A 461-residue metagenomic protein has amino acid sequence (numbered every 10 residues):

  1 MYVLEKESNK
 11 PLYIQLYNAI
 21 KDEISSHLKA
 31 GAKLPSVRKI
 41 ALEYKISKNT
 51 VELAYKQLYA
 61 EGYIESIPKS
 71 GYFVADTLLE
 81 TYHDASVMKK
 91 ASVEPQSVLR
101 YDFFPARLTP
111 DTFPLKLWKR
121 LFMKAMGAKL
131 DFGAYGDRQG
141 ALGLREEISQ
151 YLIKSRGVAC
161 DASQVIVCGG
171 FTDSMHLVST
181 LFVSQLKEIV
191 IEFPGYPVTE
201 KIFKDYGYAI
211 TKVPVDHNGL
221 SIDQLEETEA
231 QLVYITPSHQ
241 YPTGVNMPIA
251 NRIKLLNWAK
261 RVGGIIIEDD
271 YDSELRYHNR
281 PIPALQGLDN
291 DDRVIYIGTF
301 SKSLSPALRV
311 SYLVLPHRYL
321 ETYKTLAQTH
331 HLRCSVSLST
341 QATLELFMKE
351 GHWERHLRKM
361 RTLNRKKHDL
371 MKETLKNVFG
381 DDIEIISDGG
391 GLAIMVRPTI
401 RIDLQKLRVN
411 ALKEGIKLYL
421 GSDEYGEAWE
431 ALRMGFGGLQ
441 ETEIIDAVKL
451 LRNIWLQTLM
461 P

Functional and structural regions predicted by a protein language model:
M1-M123, G133, K324-V336, E345-M348 (+7 more regions): N-terminal basic, amphipathic alpha-helical segments
Y44, I148, C160, I166 (+14 more regions): A generic "structured core" feature
L108, S238-Y241, K302: Short glycine-rich anion-binding loops that position phosphate/pyrophosphate groups of nucleotides and phosphorylated
K119, M123-G127, S149-I153, Y234 (+3 more regions): Amphipathic, well-packed alpha-helical segments that form the structural scaffold of globular domains
K129-V262, I267, S273-L275, R280-L288 (+3 more regions): Conserved core of the PLP fold type I
I295-N377, I385-I386: PLP-dependent aminotransferase class I/II
D423-E427: AMP-binding (ANL) adenylation modules
